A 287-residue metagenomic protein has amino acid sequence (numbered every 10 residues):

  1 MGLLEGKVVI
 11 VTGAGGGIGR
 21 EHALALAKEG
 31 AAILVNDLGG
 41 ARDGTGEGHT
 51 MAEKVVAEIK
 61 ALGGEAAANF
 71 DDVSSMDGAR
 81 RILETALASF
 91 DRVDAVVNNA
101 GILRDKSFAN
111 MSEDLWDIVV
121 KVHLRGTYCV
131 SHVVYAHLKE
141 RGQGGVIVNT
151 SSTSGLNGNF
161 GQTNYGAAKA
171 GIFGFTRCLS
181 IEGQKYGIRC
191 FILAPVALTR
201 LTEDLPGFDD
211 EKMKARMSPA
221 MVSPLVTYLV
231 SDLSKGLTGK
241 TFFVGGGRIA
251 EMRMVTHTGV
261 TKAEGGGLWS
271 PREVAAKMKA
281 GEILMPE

Functional and structural regions predicted by a protein language model:
L3-V35: Canonical Rossmann dinucleotide-binding motif of NAD(H)/NADP(H)-dependent dehydrogenases/reductases, specifically
E5, L62-E65, T85-N98, R104 (+2 more regions): A glycine-rich helix->loop->beta "capping" turn within Rossmann-like NAD(P)(H)-dependent oxidoreductase domains
H49, E53, F70-E84, E113: The beta1-alpha1 cofactor-binding region of Rossmann-like NAD(H)/NADP(H)-dependent oxidoreductases
I59, S107-F108, S112-D117: Substrate-binding pocket helix/loop in short-chain dehydrogenase/reductase
S131, A168, T176: Active-site helix of classical SDR
S152: Residue(s) in the substrate-gating loop at a strand-loop-helix junction that position the organic substrate next
K212-E287: C-terminal helical subdomain
